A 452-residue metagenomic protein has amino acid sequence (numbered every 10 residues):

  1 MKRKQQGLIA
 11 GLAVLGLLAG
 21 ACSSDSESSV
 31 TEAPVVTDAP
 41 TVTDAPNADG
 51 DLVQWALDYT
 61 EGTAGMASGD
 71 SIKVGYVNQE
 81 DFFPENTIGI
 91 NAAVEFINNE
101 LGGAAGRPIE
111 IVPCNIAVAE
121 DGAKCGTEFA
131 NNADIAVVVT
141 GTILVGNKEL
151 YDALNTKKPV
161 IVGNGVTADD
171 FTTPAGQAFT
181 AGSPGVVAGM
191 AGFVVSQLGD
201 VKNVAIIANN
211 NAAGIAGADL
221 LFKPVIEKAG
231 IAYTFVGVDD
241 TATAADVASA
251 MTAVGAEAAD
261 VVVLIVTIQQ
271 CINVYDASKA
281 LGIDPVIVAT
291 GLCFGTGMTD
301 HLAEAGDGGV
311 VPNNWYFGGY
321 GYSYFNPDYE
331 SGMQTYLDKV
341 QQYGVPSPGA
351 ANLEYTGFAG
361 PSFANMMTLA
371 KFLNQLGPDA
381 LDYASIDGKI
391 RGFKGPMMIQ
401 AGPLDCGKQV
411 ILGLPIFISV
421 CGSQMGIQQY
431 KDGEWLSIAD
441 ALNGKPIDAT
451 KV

Functional and structural regions predicted by a protein language model:
M1-I9: Bacterial N-terminal signal peptides that target proteins for export
C22-T31: Bacterial lipoprotein signal-peptidase II cleavage site
S26, F82-N91, E100-T173, F179-G182 (+2 more regions): Beta-alpha junction/loop-to-helix N-cap segments that form part of ligand/metal-binding clefts
L52-S71, G75-A92, I116-E120, I207-G217 (+1 more regions): Extracytoplasmic "Venus flytrap"
Y59-T60, I135-G237, V286-F317, S323: Extracytoplasmic ligand/sensor domains, especially the bilobed periplasmic-binding protein
S278-F363, L442-N443, D448: Extracellular/periplasmic periplasmic-binding protein-like sensory domains
V345-A359, A370-W435: Segments of small-molecule ligand-sensing domains
